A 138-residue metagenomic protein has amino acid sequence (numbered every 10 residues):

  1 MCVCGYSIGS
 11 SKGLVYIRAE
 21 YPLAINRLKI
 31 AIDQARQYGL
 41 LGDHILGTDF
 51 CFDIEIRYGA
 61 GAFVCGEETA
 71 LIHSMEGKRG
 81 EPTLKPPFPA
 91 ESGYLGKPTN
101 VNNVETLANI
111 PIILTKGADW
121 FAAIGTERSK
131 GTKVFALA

Functional and structural regions predicted by a protein language model:
M1-S7: Histidine-anchored nucleotide/phosphate-binding helix
S7-I8, Y38: Alpha-helix C-cap/termination motif
S11-I25, A60-G61: Conserved short loop/turn motifs at secondary-structure junctions
I25-A138: Hydrophobic alpha-helical positions that pack around
